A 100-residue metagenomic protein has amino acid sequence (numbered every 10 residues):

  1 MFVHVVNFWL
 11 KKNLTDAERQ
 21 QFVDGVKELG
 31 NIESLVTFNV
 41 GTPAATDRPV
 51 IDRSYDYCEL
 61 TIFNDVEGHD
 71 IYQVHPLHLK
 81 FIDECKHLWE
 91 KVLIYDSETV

Functional and structural regions predicted by a protein language model:
M1-L60, N64-I71, E98-V100: Short S/T/G/P-rich N-terminal loop/turn motif that feeds into the first structured element of a domain
V66-V92: C-terminal structural segments of small proteins and small subunits
